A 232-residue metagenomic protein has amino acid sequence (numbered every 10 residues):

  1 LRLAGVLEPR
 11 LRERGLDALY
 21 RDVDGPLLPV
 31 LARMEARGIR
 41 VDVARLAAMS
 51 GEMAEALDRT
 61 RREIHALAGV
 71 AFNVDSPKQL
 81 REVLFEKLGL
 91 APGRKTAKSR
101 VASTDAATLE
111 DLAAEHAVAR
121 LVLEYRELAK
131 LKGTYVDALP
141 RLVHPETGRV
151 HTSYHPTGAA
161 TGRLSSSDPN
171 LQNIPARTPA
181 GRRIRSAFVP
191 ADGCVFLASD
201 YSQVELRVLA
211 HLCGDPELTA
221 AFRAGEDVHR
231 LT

Functional and structural regions predicted by a protein language model:
L1-P179, V189, G193-V195, S202-E205 (+1 more regions): Conserved "right-hand" nucleotidyltransferase catalytic core of DNA-directed polymerases
V74-D75, S199, A221-A224: Conserved, non-catalytic sequence blocks in retroelement Pol enzymes and Pol-derived host proteins
R182, L206-R207, R230-L231: Feature representing long, continuous alpha-helical segments
R185-A187: A generic local secondary-structure boundary/capping motif
S199, L209-A210: Long, highly charged, low-complexity internal segments
H211, D215-L218: Signal-transmission/dimerization alpha-helices at domain junctions
A224-T232: Generic long, charged, amphipathic alpha-helical segments
